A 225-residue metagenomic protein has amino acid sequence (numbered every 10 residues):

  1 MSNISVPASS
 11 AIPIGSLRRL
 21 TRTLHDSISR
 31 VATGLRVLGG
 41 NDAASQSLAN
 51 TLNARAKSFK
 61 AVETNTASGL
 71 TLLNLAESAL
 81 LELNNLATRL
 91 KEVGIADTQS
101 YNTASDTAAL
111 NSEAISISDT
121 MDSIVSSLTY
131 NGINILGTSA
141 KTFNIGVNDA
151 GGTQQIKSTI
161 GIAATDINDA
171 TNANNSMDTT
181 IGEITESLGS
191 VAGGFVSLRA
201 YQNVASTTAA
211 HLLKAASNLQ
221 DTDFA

Functional and structural regions predicted by a protein language model:
M1-A225: Primary detection of the long, small/polar-rich alpha-helical "axial" segments characteristic of bacterial flagellar
